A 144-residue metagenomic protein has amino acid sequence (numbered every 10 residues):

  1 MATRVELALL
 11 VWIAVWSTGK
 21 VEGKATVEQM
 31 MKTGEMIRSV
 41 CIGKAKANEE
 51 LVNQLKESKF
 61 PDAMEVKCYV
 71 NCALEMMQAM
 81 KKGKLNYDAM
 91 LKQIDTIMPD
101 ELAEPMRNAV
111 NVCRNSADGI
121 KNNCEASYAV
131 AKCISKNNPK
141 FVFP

Functional and structural regions predicted by a protein language model:
M1-V11: Classical eukaryotic N-terminal signal peptides for Sec-dependent ER targeting/secretion, especially the positively
W12-E28, F141-V142: N-terminal signal peptide
K20-L55: N-terminal leader/targeting helix
T26, Q54-F60, S116-N122: Short, recurring structural edge motifs at helix starts
I37, E65-Y69, N86, M90 (+2 more regions): Stable alpha-helical elements in mature extracytoplasmic
I42, K46, L74-Q78, D95 (+4 more regions): Sec-exported extracytoplasmic/periplasmic mature domains
A63-L85, C133: Short N-proximal segments of mature Sec-exported proteins
I97, P105-N137: Compact alpha-helical subdomains of small soluble proteins
